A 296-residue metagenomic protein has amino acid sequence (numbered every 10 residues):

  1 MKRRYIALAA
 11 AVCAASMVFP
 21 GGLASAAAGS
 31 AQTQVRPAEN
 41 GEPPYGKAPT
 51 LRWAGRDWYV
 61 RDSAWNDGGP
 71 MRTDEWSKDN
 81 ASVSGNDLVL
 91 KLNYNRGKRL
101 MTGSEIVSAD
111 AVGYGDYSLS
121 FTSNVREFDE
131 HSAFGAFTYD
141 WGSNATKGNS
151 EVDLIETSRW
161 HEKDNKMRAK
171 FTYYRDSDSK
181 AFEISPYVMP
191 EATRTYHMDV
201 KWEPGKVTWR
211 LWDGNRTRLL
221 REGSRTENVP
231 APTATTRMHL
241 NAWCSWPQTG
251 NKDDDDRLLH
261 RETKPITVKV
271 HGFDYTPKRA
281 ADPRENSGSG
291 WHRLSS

Functional and structural regions predicted by a protein language model:
M1-A28: Secretory targeting and sorting signals
G29-F134, T138-W141, N149-S150, L154-W160 (+1 more regions): Low-complexity, Ser/Thr/Pro/Gly-rich disordered linker/stalk regions
I106-Y117, P186-R194, K201, A231: Extracellular/lumenal carbohydrate-interaction signature centered on repeated Trp-anchored short motifs
G135-A136, V229-K252, V268: Predominantly extracellular/luminal carbohydrate-interaction, adhesion, and secreted-enzyme modules that are
S143-R194, W246-D254: Glycine-aromatic-enriched beta-strand/loop faces of beta-sandwich-type recognition domains, especially lectin-like
A192-T208, W212: Localized edge beta-strand/strand-to-loop motifs within extracellular or lumenal beta-rich domains
D213-R237: Short, solvent-exposed beta-strand-to-loop segments that form ligand-recognition rims of beta-rich domains
R216, W243-P247, K278-A281: Acidic glycine-/aspartate-rich tracts in secreted/extracellular proteins
